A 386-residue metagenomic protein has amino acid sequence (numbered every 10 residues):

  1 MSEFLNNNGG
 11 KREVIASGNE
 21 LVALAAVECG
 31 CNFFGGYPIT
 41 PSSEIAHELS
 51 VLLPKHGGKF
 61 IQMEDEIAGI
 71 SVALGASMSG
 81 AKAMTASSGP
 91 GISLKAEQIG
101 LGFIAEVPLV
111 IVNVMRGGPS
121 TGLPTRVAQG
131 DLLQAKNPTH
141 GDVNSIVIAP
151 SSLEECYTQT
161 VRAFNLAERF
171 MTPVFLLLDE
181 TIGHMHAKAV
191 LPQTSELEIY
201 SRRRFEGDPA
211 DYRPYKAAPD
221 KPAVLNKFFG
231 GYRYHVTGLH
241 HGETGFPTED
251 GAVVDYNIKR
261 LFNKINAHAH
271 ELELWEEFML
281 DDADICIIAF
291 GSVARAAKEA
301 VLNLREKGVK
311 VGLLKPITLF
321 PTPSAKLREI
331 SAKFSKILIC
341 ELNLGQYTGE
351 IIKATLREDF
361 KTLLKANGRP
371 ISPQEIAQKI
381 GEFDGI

Functional and structural regions predicted by a protein language model:
M1-N137, N144, E180, T362 (+3 more regions): Thiamine diphosphate
S2-N19, E168-I386: Flexible, low-complexity linker and terminal segments
G30, V143-N144, K310, K333: Short loop/turn motifs at secondary-structure junctions
E48, V72, E97-Q98, R162 (+3 more regions): A short acidic, amphipathic alpha-helical/loop segment
M84-A86, V110-V112, V147-A149, F175-L177 (+2 more regions): Structural motif
S93-L94, T158, T322: Short, conserved clusters of charged catalytic residues that mark active-site and nucleotide-handling motifs
K95, C156, A297: Aromatic/hydrophobic pocket-lining residues that form the small-molecule binding cavity in soluble enzyme cores
R126-E180, R204-E206: Conserved thiamine diphosphate
